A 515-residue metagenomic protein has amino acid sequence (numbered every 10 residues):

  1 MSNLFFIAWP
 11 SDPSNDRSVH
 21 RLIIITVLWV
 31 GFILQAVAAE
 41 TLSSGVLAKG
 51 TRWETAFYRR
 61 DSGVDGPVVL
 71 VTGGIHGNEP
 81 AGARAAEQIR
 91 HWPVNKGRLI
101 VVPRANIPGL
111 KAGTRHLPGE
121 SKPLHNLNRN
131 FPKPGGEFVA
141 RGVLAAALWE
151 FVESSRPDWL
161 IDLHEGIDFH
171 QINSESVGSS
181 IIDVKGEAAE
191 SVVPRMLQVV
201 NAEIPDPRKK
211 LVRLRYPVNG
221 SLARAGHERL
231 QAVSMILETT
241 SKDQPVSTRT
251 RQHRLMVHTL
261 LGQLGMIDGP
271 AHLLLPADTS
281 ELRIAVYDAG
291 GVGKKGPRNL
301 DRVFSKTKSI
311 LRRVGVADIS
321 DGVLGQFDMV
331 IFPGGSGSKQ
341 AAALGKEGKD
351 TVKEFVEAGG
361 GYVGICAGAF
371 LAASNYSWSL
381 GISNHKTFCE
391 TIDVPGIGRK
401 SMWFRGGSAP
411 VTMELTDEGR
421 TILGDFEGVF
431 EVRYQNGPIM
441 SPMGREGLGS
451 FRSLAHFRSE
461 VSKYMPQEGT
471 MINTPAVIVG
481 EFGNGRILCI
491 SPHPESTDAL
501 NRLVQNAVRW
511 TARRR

Functional and structural regions predicted by a protein language model:
I23-Q35: Bacterial N-terminal signal peptides
T55-D61, A223-E228, G469-E481: Short, surface-exposed beta-strand/loop micro-motifs that present aromatic residues
D65-V68, P80-D206, E228, T239-S241 (+1 more regions): Active-site/substrate-binding loop(s) of hydrolase catalytic cores
R215-L274: Active-site-adjacent mobile loop/cap segments within catalytic or ligand-binding domains
L255-L282, K353, S377-G381, C389 (+2 more regions): Extracellular ligand-binding/catalytic regions of CAZymes and related secreted enzymes and adhesion modules
G293-S377: Helical hinge/lid and interdomain linker segments adjacent to catalytic or ligand-binding clefts that mediate domain
S338-F426: A glycine-rich, often tryptophan-bearing local segment used as a flexible ligand/cofactor-contacting loop or short
W403-G483, S491-E495: Catalytic beta-strand/loop cores that center a nucleophilic Ser/Cys/Thr and support acyl-enzyme chemistry
